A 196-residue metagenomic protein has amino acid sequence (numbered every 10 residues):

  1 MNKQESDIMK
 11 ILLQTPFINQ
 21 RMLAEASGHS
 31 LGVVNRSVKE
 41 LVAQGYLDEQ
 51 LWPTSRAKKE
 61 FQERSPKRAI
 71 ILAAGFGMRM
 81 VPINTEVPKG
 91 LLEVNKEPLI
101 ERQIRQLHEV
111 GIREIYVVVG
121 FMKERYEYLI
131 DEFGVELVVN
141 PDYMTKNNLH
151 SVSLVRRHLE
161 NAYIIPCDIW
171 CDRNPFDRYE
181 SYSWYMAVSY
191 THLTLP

Functional and structural regions predicted by a protein language model:
M1-K3: Short, Lys/Arg-enriched anionic-surface-contact patches
E5-L13, F17-R68, E97-I164: Conserved N-terminal catalytic core of the sugar/cofactor nucleotidyltransferase
K59-E93: Glycine-rich N-terminal loop/short-helix segment of MobA-like nucleotidyltransferase
P82-T85, R105, Y128-D131, P175-R178: Short amphipathic alpha-helical segments
E93, V139, M186-A187: Structural signal for conserved beta-strand scaffold positions within catalytic alpha/beta enzyme cores
C167-D168: The conserved acidic donor/metal-binding loop of glycosyltransferases
P175-Y190: Conserved donor-nucleotide/metal-binding helix-loop-beta segment in metal-dependent transferases, i.e., the alpha-helix
T191-P196: Conserved small/polar residues in nucleotide/adenosyl-binding loops
